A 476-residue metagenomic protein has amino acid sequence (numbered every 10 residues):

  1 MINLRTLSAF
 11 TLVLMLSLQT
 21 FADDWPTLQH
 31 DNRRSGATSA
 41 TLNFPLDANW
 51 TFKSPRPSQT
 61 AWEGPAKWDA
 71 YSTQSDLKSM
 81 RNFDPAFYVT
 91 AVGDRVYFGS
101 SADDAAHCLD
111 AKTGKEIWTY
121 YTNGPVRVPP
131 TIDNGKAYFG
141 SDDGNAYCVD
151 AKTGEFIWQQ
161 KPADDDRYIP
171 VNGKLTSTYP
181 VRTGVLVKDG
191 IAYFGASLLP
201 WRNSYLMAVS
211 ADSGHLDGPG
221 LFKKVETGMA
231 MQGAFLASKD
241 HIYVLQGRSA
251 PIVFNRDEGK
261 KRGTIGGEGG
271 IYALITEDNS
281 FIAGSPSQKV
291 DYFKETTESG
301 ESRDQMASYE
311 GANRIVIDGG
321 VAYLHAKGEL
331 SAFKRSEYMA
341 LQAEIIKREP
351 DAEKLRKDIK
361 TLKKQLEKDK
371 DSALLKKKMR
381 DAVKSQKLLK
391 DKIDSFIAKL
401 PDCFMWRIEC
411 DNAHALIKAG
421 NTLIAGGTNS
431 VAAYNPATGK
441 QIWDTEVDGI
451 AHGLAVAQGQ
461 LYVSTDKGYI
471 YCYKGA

Functional and structural regions predicted by a protein language model:
S8-Q19: Bacterial N-terminal signal peptides
D23-A70, Q160-P162, D381-F396: Blade/loop signatures of beta-propeller domains
W25-Q29, L77-A106, Y120-Y147, K174-M207 (+5 more regions): Repeat-blade elements of multi-bladed beta-propeller folds
W50, Q74-K78, K115-Y120, W158 (+6 more regions): A short beta-strand motif characteristic of beta-propeller blades
S54-V92: Aromatic- and Gly/Pro-rich amphipathic surface segment
W62-K78, D165-G184, G218-P219, K392-I393 (+1 more regions): Surface-exposed acidic, glycine/proline-enriched linker/cap segments that occur as 15-30-residue helix-coil
D110-T113, D150-T153, A211-S213, N255-E258 (+4 more regions): Short loop/turn segments that connect beta-strands within beta-propeller blades
L341, I345-I359, L366, A382 (+1 more regions): Long amphipathic alpha-helices with heptad-repeat character, especially coiled-coil-forming segments used
